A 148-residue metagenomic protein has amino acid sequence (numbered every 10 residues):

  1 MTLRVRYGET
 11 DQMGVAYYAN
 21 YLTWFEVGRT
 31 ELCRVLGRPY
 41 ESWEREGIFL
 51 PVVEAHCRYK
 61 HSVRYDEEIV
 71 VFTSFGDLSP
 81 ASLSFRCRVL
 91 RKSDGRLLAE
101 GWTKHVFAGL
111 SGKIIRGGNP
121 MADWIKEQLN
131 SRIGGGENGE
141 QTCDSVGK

Functional and structural regions predicted by a protein language model:
M1-V70, L78-K148: Terminal targeting signals and extreme-terminal segments of soluble enzymes
